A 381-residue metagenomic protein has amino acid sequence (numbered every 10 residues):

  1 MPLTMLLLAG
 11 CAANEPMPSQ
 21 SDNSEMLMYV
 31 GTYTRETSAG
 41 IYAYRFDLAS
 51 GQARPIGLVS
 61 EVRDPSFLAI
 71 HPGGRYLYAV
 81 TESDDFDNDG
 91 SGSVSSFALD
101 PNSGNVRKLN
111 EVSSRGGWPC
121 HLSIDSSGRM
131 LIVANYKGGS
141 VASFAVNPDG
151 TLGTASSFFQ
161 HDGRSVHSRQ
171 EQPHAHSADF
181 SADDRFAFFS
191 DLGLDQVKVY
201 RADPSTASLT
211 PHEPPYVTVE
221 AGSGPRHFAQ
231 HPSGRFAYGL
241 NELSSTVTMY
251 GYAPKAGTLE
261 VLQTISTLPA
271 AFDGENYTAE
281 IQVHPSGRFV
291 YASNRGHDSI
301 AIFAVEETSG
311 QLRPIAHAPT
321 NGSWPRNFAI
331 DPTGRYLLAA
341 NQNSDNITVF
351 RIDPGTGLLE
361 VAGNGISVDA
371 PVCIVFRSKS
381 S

Functional and structural regions predicted by a protein language model:
A9-G10: C-terminal motif of bacterial Sec signal peptides marking the signal peptidase cleavage site
T34-T37, E82-N88, K137-S140, L194-Q196 (+3 more regions): Short glycine/acidic-enriched loop and turn motifs that connect beta-strands
T37, V62-G73, R115-S127, D162-D184 (+4 more regions): Beta-rich, blade/repeat-based domains predominating in secreted/periplasmic proteins but also intracellular
Y44-G51, F97-G104, S143-T154, Y200-L209 (+3 more regions): Short loop/turn segments immediately following beta-strands, especially the blade-tip and inter-blade linker loops
R54-S60, R107-V112, S157, G163-R169 (+4 more regions): A short beta-strand motif characteristic of beta-propeller blades
N105-S177: Asp-box/WD-like beta-propeller blade repeats and closely related beta-sheet repeat scaffolds
Q342-G355, E360-S381: Blade-level signature of beta-propeller repeat domains, shared across WD40, Kelch, NHL, RCC1 and BNR/Asp-box propellers
